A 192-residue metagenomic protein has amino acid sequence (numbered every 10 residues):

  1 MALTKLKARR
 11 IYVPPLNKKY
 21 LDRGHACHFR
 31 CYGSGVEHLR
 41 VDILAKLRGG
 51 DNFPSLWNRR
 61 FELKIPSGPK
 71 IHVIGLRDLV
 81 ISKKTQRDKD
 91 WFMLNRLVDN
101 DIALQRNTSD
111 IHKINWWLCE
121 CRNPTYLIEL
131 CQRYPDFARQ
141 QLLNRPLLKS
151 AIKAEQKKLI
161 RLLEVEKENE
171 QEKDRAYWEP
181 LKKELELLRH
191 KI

Functional and structural regions predicted by a protein language model:
M1-I192: Compositionally biased terminal segments of proteins
